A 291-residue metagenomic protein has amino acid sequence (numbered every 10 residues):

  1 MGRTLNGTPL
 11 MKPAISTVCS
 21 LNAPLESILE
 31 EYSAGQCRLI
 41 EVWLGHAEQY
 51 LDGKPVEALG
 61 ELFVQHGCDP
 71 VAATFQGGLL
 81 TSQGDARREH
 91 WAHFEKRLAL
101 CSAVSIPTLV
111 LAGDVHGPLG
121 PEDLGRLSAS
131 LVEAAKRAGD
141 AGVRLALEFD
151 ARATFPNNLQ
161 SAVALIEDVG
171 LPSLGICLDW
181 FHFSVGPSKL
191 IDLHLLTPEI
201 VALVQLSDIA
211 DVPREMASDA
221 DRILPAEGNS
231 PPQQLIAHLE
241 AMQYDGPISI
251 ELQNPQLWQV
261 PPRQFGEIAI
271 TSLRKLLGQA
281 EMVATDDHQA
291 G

Functional and structural regions predicted by a protein language model:
G2-A14, C19-Q36, S105, V132 (+2 more regions): Histidine-acidic metal/acid-base catalytic patches
G2-G7, S27, L62-H66, T81-G175 (+2 more regions): Active-site acidic/histidine proton-transfer and metal-coordination neighborhood in alpha/beta enzyme cores
L5-S16, V71-T81, D114: N-terminal small/glycine-rich loop or linker at the start of catalytic domains across soluble metabolic enzymes
C19-L21, L44-H46, Q76-L79, G113-G117 (+4 more regions): Active-site-proximal loop/turn and secondary-structure-junction residues that shape catalytic pockets, frequently
R38-L39, D69, P107, R144 (+1 more regions): Residue-level detector of anion-binding/catalytic polar loops
E41, A72-T74, V110, A146 (+2 more regions): Conserved beta-strand positions in the central sheet of alpha/beta enzyme cores
E41-F63, G113-L119: Glycine-rich, proline-tolerant flexible connector loops at the mouths of alpha/beta enzymes
Y50, Q76, D114, M216-I223: Vicinal oxygen chelate
